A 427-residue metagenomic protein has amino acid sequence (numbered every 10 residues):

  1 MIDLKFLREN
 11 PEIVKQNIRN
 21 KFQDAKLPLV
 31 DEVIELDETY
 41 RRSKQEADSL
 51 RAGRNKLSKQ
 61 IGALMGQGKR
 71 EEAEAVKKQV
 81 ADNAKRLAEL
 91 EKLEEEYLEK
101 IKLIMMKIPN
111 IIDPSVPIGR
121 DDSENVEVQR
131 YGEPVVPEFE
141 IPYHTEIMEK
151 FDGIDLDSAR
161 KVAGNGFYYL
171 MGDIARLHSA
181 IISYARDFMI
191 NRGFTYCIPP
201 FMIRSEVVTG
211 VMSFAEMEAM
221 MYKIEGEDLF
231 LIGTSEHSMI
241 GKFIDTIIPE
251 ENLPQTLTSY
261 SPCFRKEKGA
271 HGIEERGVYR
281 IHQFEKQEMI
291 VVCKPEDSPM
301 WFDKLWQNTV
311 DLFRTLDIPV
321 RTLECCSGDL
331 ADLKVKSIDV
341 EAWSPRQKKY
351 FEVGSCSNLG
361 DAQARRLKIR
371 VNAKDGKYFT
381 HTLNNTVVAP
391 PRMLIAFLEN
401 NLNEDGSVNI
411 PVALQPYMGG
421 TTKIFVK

Functional and structural regions predicted by a protein language model:
M1-P134, E149, G153: N-terminal alpha-helical targeting/anchoring segments
L27, R130-K427: TRNA-recognition modules of translation machinery and tRNA-sensing kinases, especially anticodon-binding
